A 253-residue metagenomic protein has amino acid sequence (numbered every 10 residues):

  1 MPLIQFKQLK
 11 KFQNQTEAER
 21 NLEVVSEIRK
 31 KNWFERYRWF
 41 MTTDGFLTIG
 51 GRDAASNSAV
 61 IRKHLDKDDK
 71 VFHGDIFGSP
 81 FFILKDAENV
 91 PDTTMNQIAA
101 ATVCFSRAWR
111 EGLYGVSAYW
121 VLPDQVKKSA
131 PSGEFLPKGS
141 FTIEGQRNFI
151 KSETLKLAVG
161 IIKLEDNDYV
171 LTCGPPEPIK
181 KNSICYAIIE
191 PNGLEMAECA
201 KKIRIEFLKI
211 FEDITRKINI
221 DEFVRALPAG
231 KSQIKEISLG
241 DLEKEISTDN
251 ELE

Functional and structural regions predicted by a protein language model:
M1-E253: Extended, highly charged segments
